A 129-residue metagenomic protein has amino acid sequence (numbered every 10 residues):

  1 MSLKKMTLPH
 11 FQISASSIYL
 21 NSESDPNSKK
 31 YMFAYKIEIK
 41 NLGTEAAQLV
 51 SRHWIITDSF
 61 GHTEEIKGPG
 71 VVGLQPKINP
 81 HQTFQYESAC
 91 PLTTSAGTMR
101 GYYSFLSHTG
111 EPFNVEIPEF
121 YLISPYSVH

Functional and structural regions predicted by a protein language model:
M1-K30: Low-complexity, acidic Ser/Thr/Pro/Gly-rich terminal tails and inter-domain linkers that flank the onset of structured
K5, E38, H53-I55, Y102-S104: Residue-level detector of beta-strand face positions
H10, T44, G61, G110-P112: Detector for glycine-centered tight turns/loop "hinges" at secondary-structure junctions
Y31-K36: Short, solvent-exposed loop/turn segments enriched in Ser/Thr/Gly
I39-G43: Asparagine-centered strand-capping/turn motif at beta-strand->loop junctions
E45-E64: Short acidic, flexible loop segments centered on an aromatic residue
E65-A96: Intrinsically disordered, low-complexity Pro/Gly/Ser/Thr-rich segments with frequent PxxP/GP/PP motifs and embedded
P91-H129: Terminal connector regions
